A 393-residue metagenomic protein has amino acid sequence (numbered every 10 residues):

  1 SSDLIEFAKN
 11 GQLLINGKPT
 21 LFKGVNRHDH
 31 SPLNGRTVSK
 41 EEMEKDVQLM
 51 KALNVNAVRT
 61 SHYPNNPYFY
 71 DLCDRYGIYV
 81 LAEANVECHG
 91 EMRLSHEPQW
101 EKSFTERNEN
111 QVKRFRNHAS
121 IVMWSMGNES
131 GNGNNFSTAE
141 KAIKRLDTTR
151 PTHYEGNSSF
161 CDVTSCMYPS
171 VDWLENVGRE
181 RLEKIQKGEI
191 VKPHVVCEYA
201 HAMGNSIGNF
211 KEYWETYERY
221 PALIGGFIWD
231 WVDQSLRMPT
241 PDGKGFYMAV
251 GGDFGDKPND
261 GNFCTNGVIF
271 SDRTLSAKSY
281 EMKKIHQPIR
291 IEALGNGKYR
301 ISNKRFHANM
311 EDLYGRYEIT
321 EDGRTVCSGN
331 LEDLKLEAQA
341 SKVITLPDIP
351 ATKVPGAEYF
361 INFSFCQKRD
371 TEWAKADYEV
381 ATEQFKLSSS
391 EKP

Functional and structural regions predicted by a protein language model:
S2-N10, T352-K392: Extended acidic/polar, glycine-enriched regions that form or flank non-catalytic beta-rich accessory modules
S2-R300, R305-E311, R316-S328: Extended substrate-binding grooves/exosites of carbohydrate-active enzymes
T240, K257, Q287, L346-I349 (+2 more regions): Intrinsic-disorder/low-complexity coil detector
E281, P288, E311-R316, D348-Y359 (+1 more regions): Extended interaction regions within the primary functional domain
Y314, T320-E358, N362-K368, W373-K375: Intrinsically disordered, low-complexity Pro/Gly/Ser/Thr-rich segments with frequent PxxP/GP/PP motifs and embedded
